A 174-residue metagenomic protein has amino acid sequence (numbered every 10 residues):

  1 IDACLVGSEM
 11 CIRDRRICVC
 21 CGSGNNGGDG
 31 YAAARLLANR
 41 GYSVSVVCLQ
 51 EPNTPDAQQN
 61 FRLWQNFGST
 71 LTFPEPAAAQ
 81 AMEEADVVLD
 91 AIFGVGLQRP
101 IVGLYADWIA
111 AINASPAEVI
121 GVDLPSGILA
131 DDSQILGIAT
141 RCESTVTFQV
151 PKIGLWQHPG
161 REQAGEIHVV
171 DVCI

Functional and structural regions predicted by a protein language model:
I1-G7, I12: Single conserved hydrophobic/aromatic residue that forms the stacking wall/gate of nucleotide- or nucleobase-binding
D14, G41, E84-A85, P116: A general structural motif
R16-G28: Short, glycine-rich nucleotide/cofactor-binding loops
C18, S45, I120: Conserved beta-strand positions in the Rossmann-like core of class I SAM-dependent methyltransferases
G28-F73, I135, P159: Active-site-proximal loop->helix
P76-A85: Short amphipathic alpha-helix with an adjacent loop that forms part of the alpha/beta core around
A85-I174: YjeF_N-associated NAD(P)HX repair module
